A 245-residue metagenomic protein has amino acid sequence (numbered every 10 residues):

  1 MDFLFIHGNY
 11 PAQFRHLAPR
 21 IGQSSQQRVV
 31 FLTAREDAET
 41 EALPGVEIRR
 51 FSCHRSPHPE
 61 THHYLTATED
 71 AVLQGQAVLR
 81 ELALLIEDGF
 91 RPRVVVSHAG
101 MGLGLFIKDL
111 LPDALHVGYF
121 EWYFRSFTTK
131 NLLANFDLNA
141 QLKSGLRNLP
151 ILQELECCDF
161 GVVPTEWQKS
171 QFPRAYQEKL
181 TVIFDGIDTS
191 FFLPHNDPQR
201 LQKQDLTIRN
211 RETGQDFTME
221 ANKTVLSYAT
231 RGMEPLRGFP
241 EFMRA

Functional and structural regions predicted by a protein language model:
M1-R49: N-terminal subdomain of nucleotide-sugar transferases
F5, S97-H98, V163-P164: Short beta-strand scaffold positions
F14, A18, G238-M243: Nucleotide-sugar-dependent glycosyltransferases with a strong bias toward membrane-associated enzymes that transfer
F31-L85, G89: A conserved catalytic-core segment of Leloir-type glycosyltransferases
R55-L65, D113-L149, S190-D205, A221: Acceptor-binding helix/loop patch of EC 2.4 sugar-transfer enzymes, predominantly nucleotide-sugar-dependent
L82-M101, L115-V117: Short N-terminal targeting/anchoring amphipathic segment
W167, G186: Carbohydrate-associated surface elements
D205-R237, M243: Conserved donor-binding/catalytic core segment of Leloir-type glycosyltransferases
